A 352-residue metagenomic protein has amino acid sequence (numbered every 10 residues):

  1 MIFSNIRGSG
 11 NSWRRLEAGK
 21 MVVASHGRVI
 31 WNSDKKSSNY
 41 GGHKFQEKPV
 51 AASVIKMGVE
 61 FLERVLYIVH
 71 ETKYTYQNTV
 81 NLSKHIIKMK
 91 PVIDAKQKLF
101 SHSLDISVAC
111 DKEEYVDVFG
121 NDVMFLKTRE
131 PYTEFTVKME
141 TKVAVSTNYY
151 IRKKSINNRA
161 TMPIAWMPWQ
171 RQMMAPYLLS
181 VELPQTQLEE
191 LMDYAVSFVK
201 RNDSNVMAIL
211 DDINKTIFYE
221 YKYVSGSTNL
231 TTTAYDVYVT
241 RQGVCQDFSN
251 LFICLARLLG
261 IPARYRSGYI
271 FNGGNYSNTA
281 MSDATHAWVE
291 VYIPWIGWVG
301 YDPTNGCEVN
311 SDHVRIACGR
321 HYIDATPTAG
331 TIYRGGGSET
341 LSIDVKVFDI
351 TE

Functional and structural regions predicted by a protein language model:
M1-M57: N-terminal segments that mediate ammonia production and transfer in glutamine-dependent amidotransferase systems
I2-S4, V108-C110, F119, G268-G274: Short Pro/Gly-enriched beta-strand edge/turn motifs at strand-loop
R28, T133, W295-G297: Short acidic/polar mixed-charge low-complexity motifs
N39-I55, I87-P91, Q97, H102-L104 (+2 more regions): Glycine-rich, small/acidic residue-mixed loop/short-helix segments
H43-L66, Y74, D324-E352: Short hairpin/turn module used for nucleic-acid contact or packing/dimerization
S53-D193, S197, S204: Linear, non-domain "peripheral" regions
M162-G243, I253, L259, R320-Y322 (+1 more regions): Secondary-structure boundary elements
K215, Y221, D247-G337: Hydrophobic/aromatic-rich core segments of domains that either
